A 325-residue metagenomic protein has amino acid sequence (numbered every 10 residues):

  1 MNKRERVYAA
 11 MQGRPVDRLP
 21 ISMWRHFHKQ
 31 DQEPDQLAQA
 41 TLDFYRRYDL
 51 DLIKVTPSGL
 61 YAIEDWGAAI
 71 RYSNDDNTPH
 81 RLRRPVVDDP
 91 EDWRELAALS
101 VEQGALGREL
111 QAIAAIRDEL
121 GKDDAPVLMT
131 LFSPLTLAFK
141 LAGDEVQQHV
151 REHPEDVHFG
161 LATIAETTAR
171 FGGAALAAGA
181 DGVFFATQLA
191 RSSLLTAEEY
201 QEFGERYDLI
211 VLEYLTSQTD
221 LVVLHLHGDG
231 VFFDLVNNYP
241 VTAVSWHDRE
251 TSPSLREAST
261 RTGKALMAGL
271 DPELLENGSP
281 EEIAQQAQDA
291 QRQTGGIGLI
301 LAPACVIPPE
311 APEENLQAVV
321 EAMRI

Functional and structural regions predicted by a protein language model:
M1-H28, S100-I325: Active-site loop segments of alpha/beta catalytic cores
A10-P15, E33-P34, L42-R47: Short secondary-structure boundary/capping segments within folded domains
E33-Q39, I63-D75: Glycine-rich loop at the start of a catalytic domain that most often binds anionic cofactors/ligands
Q39-S58, A174-G182, N238-A243: Catalytic domains of carbohydrate-active enzymes, especially glycoside hydrolases
R47-I70, P90-L99: Glycine-rich, N-terminal phosphate-binding loop and its surrounding beta-alpha-beta segment
L60-A62, N77-T78, P134-T136: A short acidic, glycine/proline-enriched capping/turn motif at secondary-structure boundaries, especially helix N-cap
A69-N74, R81-V87, F139-Q148: Short, flexible, mixed-charge acidic loops at enzyme active sites
D75-D118: A gly/proline- and charged-residue-enriched helix-loop-helix capping module
